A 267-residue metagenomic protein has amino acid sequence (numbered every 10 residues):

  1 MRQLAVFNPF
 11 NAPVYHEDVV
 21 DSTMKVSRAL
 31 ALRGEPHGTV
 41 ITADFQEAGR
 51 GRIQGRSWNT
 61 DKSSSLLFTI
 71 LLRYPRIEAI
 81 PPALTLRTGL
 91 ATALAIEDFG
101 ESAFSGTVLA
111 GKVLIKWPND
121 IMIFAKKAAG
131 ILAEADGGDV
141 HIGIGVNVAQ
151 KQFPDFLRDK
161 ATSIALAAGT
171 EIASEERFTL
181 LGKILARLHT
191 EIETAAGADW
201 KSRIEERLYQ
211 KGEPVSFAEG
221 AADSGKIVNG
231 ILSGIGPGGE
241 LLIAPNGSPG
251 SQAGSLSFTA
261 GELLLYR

Functional and structural regions predicted by a protein language model:
M1-G111, L264-R267: N-terminal lobe of the biotin/lipoate ligase/transferase fold
R76-V113, I123-R267: Long, positively charged amphipathic alpha-helical accessory segments at protein N-termini or as interdomain linkers
